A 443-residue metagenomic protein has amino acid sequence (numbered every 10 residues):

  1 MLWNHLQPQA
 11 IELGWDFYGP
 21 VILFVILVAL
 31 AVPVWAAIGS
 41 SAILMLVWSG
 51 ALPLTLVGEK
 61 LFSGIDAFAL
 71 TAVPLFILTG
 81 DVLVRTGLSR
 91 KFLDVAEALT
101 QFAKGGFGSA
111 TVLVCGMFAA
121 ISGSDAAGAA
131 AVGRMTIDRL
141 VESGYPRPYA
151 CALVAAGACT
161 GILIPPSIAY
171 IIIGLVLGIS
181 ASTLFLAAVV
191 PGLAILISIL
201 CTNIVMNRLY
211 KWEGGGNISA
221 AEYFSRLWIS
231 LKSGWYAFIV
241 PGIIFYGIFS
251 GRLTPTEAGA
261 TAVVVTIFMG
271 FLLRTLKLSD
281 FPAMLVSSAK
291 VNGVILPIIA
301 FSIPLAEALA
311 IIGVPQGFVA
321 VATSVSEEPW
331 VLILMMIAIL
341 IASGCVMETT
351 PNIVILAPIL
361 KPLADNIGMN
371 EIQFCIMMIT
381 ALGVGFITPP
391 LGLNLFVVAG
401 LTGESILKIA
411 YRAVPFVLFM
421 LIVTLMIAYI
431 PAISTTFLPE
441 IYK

Functional and structural regions predicted by a protein language model:
M1-K443: Alpha-helical transmembrane segments of multi-pass membrane transport proteins
